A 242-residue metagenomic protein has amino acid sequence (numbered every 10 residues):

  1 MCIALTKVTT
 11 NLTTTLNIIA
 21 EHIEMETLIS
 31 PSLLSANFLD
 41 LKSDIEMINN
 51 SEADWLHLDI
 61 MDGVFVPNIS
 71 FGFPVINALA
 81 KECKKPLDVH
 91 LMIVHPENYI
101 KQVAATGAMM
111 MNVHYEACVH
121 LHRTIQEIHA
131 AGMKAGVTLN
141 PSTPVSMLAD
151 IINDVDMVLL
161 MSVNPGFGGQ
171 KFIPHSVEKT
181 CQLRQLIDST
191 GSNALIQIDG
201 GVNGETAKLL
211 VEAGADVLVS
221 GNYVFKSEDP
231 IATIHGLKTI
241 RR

Functional and structural regions predicted by a protein language model:
I19-N112, A117-H120, A135, L148-V155 (+5 more regions): Conserved N-terminal beta1-alpha1 strand-loop-helix module at the mouth
E26-I29, C83-V89, I128-N140, L186-I198: Short beta-strand/loop segments at the ligand-binding rim of alpha/beta enzyme cores
N49, N77-K81, A104, I125-G132 (+3 more regions): Surface-exposed amphipathic alpha-helices with a cationic face
Y115-C118, N140-S142, V163-G166, N222-F225: Short, acidic/turn-prone active-site loops that include or flank metal/cofactor- and phosphate-binding residues
S142-P144, N203: Short acidic loop-to-helix transition motifs that present clustered carboxylates
Q185, T190-I198, N203-A207, V211-R242: Alpha/beta catalytic cores of nucleotide-metabolism and tRNA/nucleoside-modifying enzymes
